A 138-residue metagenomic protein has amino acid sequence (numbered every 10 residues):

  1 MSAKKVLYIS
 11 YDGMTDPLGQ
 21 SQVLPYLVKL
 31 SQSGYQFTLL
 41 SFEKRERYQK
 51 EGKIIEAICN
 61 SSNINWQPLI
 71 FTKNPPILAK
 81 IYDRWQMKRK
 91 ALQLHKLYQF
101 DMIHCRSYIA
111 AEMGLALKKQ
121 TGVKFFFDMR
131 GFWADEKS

Functional and structural regions predicted by a protein language model:
M1-E56: N-terminal subdomain of nucleotide-sugar transferases
S33, S62, Y98, Q120-T121: Helix C-cap/helix->beta junction micro-motif
S61-R89: A short, charged, and often flexible helix/loop element on the N-terminal side of the glycosyltransferase catalytic
F71-L78, Y98, F126-S138: Acceptor-binding helix/loop patch of EC 2.4 sugar-transfer enzymes, predominantly nucleotide-sugar-dependent
N74-W85, H95, M113-V123: Internal alpha/beta domain cores that form substrate/cofactor-binding pockets in large enzymes and binding proteins
Y82-R89, T121, F126, A134-S138: Nucleotide-sugar donor phosphate/pyrophosphate-binding loop at the beta->alpha transition of glycosyltransferases
L92-A111, V123-F126: Short N-terminal targeting/anchoring amphipathic segment
